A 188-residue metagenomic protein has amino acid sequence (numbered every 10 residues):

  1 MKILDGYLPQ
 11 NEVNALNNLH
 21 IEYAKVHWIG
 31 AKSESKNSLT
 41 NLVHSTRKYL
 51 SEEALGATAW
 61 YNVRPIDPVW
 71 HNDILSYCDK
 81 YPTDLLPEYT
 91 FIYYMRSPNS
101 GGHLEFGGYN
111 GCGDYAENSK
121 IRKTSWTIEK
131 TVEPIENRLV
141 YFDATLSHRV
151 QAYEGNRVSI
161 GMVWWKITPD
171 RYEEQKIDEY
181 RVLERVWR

Functional and structural regions predicted by a protein language model:
M1-W60, I66-W70, Y77, H103 (+1 more regions): Non-heme Fe(II)/2-oxoglutarate
E52-V186: Catalytic core of non-heme Fe(II) oxygenases with the double-stranded beta-helix
